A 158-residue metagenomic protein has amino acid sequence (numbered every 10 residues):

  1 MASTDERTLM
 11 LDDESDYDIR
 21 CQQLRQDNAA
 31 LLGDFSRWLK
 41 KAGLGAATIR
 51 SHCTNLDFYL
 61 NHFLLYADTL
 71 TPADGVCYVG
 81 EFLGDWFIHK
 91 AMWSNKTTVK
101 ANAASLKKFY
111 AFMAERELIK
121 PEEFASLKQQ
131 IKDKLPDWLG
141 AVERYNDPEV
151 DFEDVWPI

Functional and structural regions predicted by a protein language model:
M1-I119, A125-I158: Charge-rich, intrinsically disordered N-terminal extensions that act as flexible nucleic-acid engagement or regulatory
